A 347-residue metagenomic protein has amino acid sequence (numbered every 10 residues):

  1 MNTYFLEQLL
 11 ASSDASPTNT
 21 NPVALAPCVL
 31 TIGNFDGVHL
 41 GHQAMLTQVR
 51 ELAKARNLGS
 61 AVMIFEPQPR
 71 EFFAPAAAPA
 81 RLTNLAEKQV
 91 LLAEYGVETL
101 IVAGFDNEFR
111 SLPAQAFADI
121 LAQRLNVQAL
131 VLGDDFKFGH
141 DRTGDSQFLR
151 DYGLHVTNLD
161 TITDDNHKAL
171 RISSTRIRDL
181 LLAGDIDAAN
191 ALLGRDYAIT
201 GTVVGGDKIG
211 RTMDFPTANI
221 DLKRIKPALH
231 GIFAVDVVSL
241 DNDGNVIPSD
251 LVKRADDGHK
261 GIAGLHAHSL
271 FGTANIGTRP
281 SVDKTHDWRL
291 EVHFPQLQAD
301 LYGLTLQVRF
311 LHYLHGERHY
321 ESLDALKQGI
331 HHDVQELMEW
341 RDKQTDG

Functional and structural regions predicted by a protein language model:
M1-C28: Positively charged, low-complexity intrinsically disordered leader regions
Y4, L100-V102, H155-L159: General small-molecule cofactor/ligand-binding pocket signal
N19-N84: N-terminal catalytic cores of NTP/NDP-binding nucleotidyl/phosphoryl-transfer enzymes
N57-A61, E98-T99, H155: Residues at the starts of beta-strands that form the adenosine-phosphate
A80-K88, R110-F117: Glycine-rich, highly charged phosphate/nucleotide-binding loops
L92-A93: ATP-dependent adenylation/nucleotidyltransferase module used to activate substrates
S111-P216, E321-H331: Classical nucleotidyltransferase
D207-G347: Phosphate/ribose-recognition catalytic cores of enzymes acting on nucleotide-derived substrates
